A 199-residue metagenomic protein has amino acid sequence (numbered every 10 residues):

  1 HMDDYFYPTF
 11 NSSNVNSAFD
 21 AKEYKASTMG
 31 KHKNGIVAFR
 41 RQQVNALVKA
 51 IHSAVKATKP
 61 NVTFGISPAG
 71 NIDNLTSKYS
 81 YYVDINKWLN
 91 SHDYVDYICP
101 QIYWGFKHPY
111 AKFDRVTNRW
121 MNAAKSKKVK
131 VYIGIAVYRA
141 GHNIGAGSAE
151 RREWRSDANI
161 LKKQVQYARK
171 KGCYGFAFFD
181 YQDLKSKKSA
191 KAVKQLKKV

Functional and structural regions predicted by a protein language model:
H1-I72, T76-S91, Y103-W104: Polysaccharide-binding and catalytic clefts of secreted carbohydrate-active enzymes
S12, T76-K78, Y110-A111, N143-G145: Short, well-ordered secondary-structure micro-motifs
V15-S17, Y79-Y81, F113-R115, K191-K194: Short low-complexity, flexible loop/linker segments enriched in glycine and/or proline with clustered acidic
I36-V62, A69, P109-G141: P-loop/Walker A phosphate-binding loop and immediately adjacent motor/lid segment at beta-alpha junctions
V44, K78, F113, D157-A158: A conditional alpha-helix N-cap/helix-loop micro-motif detector
A50, V83, R115, I160-K163: Short, conserved clusters of charged catalytic residues that mark active-site and nucleotide-handling motifs
N86, N90-Y110, W120-V199: Substrate-binding cleft of secreted/luminal carbohydrate-active enzymes
